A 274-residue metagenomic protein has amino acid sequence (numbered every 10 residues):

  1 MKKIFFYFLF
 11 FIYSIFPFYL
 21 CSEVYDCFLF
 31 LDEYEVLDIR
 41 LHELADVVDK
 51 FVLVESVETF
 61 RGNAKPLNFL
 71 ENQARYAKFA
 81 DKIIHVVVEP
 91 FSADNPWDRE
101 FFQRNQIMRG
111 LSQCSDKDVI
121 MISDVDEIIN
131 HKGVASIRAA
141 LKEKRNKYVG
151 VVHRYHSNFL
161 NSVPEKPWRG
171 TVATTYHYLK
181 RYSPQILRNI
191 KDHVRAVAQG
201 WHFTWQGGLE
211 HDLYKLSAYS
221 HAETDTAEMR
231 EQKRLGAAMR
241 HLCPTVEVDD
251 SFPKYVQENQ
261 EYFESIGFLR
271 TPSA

Functional and structural regions predicted by a protein language model:
K3, F18-S22, R270-A274: Juxtamembrane luminal stem/stalk of type II transmembrane Golgi/ER carbohydrate-processing enzymes
F8, I12, F16-D46: N-proximal low-complexity "stem/linker" segments adjacent to membrane-targeting elements
V24, D46-T59, A80-I84: Short loop->beta transition adjacent to catalytic acidic/histidine clusters or analogous donor-positioning motifs
C27, I39, N105, R109-L111 (+2 more regions): Catalytic phosphate/metal-binding cores of nucleic-acid and nucleotide-processing enzymes, i.e., regions that mediate
E33-K50, F60-E71: Short, well-formed alpha-helical segments that are part of the catalytic scaffolds of diverse glycosyltransferases
E58-I122: Active-site-proximal specificity loops/subdomain of glycosyltransferases
E127-A227: Conserved catalytic core of nucleotide-sugar-dependent glycosyltransferases
R195-A274: C-terminal accessory extensions appended to soluble enzyme cores
